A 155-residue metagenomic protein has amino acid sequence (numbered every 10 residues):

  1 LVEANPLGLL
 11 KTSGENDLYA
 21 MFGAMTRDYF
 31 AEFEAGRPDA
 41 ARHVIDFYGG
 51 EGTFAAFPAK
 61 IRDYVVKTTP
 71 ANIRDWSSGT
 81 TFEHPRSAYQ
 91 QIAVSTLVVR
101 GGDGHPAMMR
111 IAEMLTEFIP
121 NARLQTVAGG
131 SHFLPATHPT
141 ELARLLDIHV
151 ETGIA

Functional and structural regions predicted by a protein language model:
L1-E32: Flexible "cap/lid" loop of the alpha/beta hydrolase fold
T12-E15, M108-A112, A136-T140: Conserved strand-to-helix beginnings and helix N-cap segments that scaffold or border functional pockets
D17-A20, A41-G50, I111, L115-F118: Acidic/histidine-enriched, beta-strand-rich ligand/metal-binding domains
M25-A40, T137: Short helix-adjacent coil turns
D28, D39, H43, K67 (+3 more regions): Alpha-helical elements of Rossmann-like donor-binding domains used by nucleotide-donor carbohydrate transfer enzymes
E34-I73: Conserved alpha/beta-hydrolase catalytic His-Asp/Glu region
I61-E117, R123-T126: Conserved serine/cysteine hydrolase catalytic core
P120-A155: Catalytic active-site module of serine/aspartate enzymes centered on a nucleophile-bearing elbow/loop
